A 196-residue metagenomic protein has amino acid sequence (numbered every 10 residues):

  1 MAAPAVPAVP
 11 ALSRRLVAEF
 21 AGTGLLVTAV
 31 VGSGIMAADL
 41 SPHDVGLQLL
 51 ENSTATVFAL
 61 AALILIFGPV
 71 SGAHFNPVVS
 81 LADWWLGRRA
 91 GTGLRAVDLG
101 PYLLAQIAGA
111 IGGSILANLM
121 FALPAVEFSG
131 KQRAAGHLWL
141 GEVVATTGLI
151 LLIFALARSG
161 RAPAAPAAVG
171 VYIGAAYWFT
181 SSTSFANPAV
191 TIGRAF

Functional and structural regions predicted by a protein language model:
M1-F196: Membrane-interface helix-loop junctions and terminal tails of multi-pass membrane proteins
